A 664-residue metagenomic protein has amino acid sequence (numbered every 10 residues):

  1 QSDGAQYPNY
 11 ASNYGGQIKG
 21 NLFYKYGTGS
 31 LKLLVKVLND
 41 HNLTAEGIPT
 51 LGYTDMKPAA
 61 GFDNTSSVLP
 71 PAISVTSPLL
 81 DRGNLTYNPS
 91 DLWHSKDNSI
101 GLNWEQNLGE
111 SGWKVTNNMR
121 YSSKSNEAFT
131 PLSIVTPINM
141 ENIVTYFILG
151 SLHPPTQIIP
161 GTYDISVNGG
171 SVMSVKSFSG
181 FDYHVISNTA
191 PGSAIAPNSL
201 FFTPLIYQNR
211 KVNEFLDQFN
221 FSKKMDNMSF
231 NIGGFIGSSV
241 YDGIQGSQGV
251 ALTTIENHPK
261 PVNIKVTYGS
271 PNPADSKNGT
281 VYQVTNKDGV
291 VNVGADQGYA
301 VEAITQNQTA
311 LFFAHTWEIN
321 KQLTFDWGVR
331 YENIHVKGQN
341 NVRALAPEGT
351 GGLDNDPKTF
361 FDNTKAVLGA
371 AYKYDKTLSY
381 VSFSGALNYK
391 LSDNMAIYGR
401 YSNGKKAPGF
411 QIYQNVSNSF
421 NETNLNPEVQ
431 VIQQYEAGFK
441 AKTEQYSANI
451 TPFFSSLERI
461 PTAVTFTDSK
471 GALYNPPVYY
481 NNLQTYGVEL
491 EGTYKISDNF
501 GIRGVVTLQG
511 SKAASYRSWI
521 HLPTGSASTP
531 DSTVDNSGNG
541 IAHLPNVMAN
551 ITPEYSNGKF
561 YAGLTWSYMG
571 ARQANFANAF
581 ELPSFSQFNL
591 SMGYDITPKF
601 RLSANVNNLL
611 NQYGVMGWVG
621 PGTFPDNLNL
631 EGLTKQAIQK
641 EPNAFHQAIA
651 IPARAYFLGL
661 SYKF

Functional and structural regions predicted by a protein language model:
Q1, G29-L33, W113-M119, M228-G234 (+9 more regions): Transmembrane beta-strands of outer-membrane beta-barrel proteins
S2-D3, Y26, V37-H41, Y121-E127 (+11 more regions): Transmembrane beta-strands of outer-membrane beta-barrel pores
Y10-Y14, I18-G101, E127-I206, V266-Y299 (+4 more regions): Acidic/polar loop-and-plug regions of large Gram-negative outer-membrane beta-barrel proteins
I18-Y24, I100-Q106, D217-K223, L311-W317 (+9 more regions): Residues on the lipid-exposed face of transmembrane beta-strands in outer-membrane beta-barrel proteins
R210-E214, K224-T280, D296, A300-S456 (+5 more regions): Structural signature of Gram-negative outer-membrane beta-barrels, strongest in the C-terminal barrel of TonB-dependent
K321, S447, P452-S456, Y474-F576 (+1 more regions): Gram-negative outer-membrane beta-barrel transporters
I502, S511-K512, S567-Q573, Y594-F664: C-terminal beta-signal and adjacent terminal beta-strands/loops of Gram-negative outer-membrane beta-barrel proteins
A542-D595, L610-N611, W618-L628: C-terminal beta-barrel architecture of Gram-negative outer-membrane proteins
